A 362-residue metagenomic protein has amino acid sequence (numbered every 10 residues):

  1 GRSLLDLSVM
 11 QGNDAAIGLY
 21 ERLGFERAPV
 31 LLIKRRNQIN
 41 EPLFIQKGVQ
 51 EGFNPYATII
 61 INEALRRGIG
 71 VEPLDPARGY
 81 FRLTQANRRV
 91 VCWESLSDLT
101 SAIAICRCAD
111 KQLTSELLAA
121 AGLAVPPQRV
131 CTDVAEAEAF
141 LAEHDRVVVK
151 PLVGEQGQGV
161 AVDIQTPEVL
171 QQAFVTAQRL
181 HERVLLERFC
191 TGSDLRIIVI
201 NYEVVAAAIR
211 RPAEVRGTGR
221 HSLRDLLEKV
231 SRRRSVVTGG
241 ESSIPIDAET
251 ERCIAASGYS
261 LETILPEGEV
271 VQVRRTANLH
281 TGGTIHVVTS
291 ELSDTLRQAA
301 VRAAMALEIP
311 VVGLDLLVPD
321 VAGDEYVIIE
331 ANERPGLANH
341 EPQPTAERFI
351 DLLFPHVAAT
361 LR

Functional and structural regions predicted by a protein language model:
G1-S8: Conserved GNAT acetyl-CoA-binding A-motif
S3, E26, P310: Short acidic/polar active-site loop segments enriched in Thr and Asp
Q11-P29: Conserved active-site alpha-helix within GNAT-family acetyltransferase domains
R22, I39-P42, Q46-F53, T281-Q298 (+2 more regions): C-terminal active-site "lid" helix and adjoining low-complexity regulatory extension at the edge of ATP-using catalytic
N62, G68-P76, R88-V90, E94: Low-complexity, highly charged intrinsically disordered N-terminal segments that act as targeting/localization
Y80-V91, R196-A206, A322-N339: A short beta-strand motif that forms the metal-chelation/ATP-contact edge of phosphoryl-transfer active sites
R89-A248, S293-Q298: Active-site nucleotide/adenylate-binding loops and adjacent lid/helix of ATP-dependent enzymes
T176, L180, E228-A322, L353: A long amphipathic alpha-helix within ATP-dependent nucleotide-binding catalytic cores
